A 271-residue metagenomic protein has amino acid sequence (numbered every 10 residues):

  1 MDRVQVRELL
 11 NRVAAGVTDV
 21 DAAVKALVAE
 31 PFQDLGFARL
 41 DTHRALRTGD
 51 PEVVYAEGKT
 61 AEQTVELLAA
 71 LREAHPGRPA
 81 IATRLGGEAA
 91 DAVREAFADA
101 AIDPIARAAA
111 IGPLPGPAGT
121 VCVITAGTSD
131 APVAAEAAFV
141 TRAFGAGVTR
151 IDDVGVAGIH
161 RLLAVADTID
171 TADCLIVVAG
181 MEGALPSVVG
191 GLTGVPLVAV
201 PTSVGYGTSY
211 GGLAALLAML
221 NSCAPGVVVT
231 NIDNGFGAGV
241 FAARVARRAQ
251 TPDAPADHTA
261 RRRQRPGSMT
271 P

Functional and structural regions predicted by a protein language model:
M1-G86, A90-D91, E95-A96: Long amphipathic alpha-helical segments
E62-T64, D130-A135, I159-H160, A179-V189 (+2 more regions): Short glycine/serine/threonine-rich phosphate/pyrophosphate-binding segments that cradle anionic phosphate groups
A101-P104, V189-G212, T270-P271: Short, acidic/small-residue loops that bind anionic groups at enzyme active sites
A108-A110, G147-T168, L213-A214, T230: Glycine-rich oxoanion-binding loops at beta->alpha junctions
A118-H160: Glycine-rich phosphate/diphosphate-binding loop of Rossmann-like nucleotide-binding domains
T125, D167-D170, V204, T208-P271: C-terminal binding/interaction regions
D153-V178, G183-A184, V188, T193: N-terminal small/polar loop signature for handling phosphorylated ligands or for N-terminal nucleophile
